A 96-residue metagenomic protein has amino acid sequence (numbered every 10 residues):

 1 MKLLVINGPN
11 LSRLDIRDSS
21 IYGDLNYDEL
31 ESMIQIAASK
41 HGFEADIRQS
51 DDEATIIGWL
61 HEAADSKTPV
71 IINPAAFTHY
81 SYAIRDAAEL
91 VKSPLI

Functional and structural regions predicted by a protein language model:
M1-L4: Extreme N-terminal starter segment of soluble prokaryotic enzymes
P9-L11, A75-T78: Short glycine-rich anion-binding loops that position phosphate/pyrophosphate groups of nucleotides and phosphorylated
L14-D28: Glycine- and acidic-residue-enriched helix-capping/strand-helix junction motifs
D46-A54: Short beta->alpha junction loops
T55-W59, Y80: Short acidic active-site motifs
A63-V70: Short acidic/histidine-rich motifs immediately flanking catalytic phosphotransfer sites in two-component signaling
L90-I96: Short, acidic/small-residue loops that bind anionic groups at enzyme active sites
